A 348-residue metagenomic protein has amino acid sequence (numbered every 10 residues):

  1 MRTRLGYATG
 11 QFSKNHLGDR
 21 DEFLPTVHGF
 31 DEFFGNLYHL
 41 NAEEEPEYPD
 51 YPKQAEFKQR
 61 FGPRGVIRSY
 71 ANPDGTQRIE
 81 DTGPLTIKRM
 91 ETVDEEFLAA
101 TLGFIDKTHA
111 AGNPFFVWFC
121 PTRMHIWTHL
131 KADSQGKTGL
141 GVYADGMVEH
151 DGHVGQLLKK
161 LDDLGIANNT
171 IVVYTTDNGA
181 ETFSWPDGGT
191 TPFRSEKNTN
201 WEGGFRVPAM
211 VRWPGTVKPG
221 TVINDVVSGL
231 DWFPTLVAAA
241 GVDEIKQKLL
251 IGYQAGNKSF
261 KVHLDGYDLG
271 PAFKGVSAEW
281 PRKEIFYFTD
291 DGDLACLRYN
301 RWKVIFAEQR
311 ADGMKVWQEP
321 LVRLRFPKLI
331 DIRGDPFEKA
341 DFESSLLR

Functional and structural regions predicted by a protein language model:
M1-P327, P336-R348: Formylglycine-dependent sulfatase
